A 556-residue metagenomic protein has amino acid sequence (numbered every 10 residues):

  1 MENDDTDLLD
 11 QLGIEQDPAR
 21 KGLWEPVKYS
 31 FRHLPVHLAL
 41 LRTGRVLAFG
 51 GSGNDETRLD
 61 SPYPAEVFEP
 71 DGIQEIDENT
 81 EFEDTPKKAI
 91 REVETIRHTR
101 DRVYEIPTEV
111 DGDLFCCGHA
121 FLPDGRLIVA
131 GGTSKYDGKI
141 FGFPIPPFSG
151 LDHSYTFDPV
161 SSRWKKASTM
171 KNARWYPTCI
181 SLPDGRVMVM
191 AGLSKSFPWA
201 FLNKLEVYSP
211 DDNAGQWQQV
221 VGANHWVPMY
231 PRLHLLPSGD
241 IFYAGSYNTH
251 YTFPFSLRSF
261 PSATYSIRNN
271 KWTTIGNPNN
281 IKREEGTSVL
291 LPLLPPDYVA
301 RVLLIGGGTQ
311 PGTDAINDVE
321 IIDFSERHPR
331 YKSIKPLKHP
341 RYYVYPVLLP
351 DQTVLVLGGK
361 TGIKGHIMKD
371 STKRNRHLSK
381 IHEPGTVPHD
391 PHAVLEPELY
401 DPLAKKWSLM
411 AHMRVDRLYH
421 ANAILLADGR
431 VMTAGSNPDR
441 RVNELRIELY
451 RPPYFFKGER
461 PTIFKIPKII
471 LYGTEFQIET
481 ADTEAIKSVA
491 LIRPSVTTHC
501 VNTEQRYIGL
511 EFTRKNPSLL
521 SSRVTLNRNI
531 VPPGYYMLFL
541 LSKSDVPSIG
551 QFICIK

Functional and structural regions predicted by a protein language model:
M1-K556: Kelch-like beta-propeller repeat domains
